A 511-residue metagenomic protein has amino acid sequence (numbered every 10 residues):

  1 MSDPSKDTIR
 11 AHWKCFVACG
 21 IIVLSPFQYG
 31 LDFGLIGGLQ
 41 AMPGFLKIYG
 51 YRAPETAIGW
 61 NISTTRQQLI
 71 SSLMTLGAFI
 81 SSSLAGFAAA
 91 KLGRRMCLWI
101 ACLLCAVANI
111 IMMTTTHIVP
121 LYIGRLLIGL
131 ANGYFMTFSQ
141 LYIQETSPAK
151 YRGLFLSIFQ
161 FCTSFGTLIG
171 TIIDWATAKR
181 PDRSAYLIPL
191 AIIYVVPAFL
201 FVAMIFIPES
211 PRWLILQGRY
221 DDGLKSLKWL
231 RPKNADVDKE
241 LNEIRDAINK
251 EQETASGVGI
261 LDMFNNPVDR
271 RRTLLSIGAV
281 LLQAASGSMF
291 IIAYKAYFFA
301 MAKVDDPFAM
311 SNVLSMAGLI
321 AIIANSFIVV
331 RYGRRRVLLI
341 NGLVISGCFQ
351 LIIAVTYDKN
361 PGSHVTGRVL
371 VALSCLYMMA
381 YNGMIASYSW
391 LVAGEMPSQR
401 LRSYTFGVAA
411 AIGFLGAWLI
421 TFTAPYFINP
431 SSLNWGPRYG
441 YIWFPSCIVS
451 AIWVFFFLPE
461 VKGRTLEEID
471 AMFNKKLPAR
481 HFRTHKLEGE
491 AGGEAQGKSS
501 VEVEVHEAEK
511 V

Functional and structural regions predicted by a protein language model:
M1-P232, N249-V511: Alpha-helical transmembrane bundle of multi-pass membrane proteins
V237-Q252: Short, well-structured alpha-helical segments
